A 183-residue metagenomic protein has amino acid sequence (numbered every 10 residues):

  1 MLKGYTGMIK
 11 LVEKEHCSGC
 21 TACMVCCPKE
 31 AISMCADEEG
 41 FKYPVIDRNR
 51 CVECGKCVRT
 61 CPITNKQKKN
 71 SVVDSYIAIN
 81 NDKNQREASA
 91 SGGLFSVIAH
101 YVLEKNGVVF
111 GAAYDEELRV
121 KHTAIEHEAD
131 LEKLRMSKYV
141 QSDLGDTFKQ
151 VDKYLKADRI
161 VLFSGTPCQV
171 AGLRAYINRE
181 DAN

Functional and structural regions predicted by a protein language model:
M1-G7: Short, Lys/Arg-enriched N-terminal segments with co-localized hydrophobic residues within the first ~10-30 amino acids
G4, P62, K68-N183: Iron-sulfur-associated redox domains of electron-transfer enzymes in respiratory and anaerobic energy metabolism
I9-L11, H16, A22-V45, K56-V72: Iron-sulfur cluster-binding cysteine motifs and their immediate structural context in ferredoxin-like electron-transfer
N49-R50: Short, charged amphipathic alpha-helical surface segments
